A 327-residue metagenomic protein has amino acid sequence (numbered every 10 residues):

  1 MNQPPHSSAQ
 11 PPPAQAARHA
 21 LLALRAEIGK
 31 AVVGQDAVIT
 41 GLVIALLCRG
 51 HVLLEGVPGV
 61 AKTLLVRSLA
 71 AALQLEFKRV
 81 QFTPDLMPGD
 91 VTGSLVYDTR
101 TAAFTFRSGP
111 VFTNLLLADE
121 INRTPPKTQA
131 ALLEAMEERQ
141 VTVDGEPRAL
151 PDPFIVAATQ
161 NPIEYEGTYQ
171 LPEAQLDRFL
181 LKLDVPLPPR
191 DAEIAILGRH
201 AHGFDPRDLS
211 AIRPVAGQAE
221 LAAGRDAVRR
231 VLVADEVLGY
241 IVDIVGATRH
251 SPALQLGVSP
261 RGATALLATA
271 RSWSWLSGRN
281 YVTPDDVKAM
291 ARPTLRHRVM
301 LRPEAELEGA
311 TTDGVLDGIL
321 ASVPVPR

Functional and structural regions predicted by a protein language model:
N2-Q10, Q15, L22, R67 (+1 more regions): C-terminal engagement/docking regions of AAA+ P-loop ATPases
A14-V60, G246: Pre-Walker A (pre-P-loop) alpha-helix and adjacent loop at the N terminus of AAA/AAA+ ATPase modules, a conserved
G41-I44, Y97-L117, E146: Conserved alpha-helical scaffold flanking the Walker A/P-loop in AAA+ ATPase domains
L46-T83: Walker A/P-loop
V52, L116, F154: Conserved beta-strand position immediately N-terminal to the Walker
G56, D119-E120, A131: Walker B catalytic acidic pair
V57, V91, T159: P-loop (Walker A) phosphate-binding loop of NTP-binding proteins
D98-A103, T124, M136-V231, R271-W273: Canonical AAA+ ATPase core
